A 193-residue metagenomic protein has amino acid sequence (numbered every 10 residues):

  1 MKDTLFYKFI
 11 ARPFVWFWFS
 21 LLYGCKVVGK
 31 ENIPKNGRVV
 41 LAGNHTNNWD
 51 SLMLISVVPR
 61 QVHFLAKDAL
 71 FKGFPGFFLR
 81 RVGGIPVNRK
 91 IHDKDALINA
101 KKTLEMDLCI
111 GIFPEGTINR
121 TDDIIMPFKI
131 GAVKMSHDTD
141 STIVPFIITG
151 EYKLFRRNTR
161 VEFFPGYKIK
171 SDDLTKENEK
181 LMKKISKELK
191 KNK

Functional and structural regions predicted by a protein language model:
M1-K2, F6, L97-K193: Non-catalytic C-terminal accessory region of glycerolipid acyltransferases and related lyso-lipid remodeling enzymes
M1-V40, P75, G83-G84, I98 (+2 more regions): Membrane-anchoring hydrophobic helices of lipid-metabolizing enzymes
A11, K35-I91: Catalytic core of membrane glycerolipid acyltransferases/transacylases, capturing the structured, soluble-facing
W18-S20, V57, L79, T103 (+1 more regions): A generic structural signal for well-ordered alpha-helical segments
L22-G24, Q61, R81, D107 (+1 more regions): A generic structural signal for alpha->beta connector loops
C25-K30, W49-S51, F71, L97-I98 (+1 more regions): A generic local structural motif
V27, L41, F64-L65, G84 (+2 more regions): Generic preference for hydrophobic
G76-F78, G84-G111: Helix-adjacent hinge/juxtasegments
